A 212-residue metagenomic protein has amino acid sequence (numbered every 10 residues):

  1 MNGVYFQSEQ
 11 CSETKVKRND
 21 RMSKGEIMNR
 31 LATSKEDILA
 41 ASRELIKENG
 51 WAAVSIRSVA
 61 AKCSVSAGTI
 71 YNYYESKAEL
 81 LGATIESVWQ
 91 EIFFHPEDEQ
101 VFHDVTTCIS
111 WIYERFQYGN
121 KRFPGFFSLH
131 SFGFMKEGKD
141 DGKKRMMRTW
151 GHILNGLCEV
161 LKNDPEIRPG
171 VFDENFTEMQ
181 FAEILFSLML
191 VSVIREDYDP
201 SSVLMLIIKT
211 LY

Functional and structural regions predicted by a protein language model:
M1-T33, G170-F172: N-terminal intrinsically disordered/low-complexity leader segments
D37, A41, L45-E79, A83: Helix-turn-helix
A83, E97-R122, E178-A182, L204: Hydrophobic alpha-helical connector segments
E86-I92: Short, basic, alpha-helical segments at the C-terminal edge of helix-turn-helix-like DNA-binding modules
T106-F132, V191-Y198: Helical hydrophobic small-molecule/effector-binding pocket
Q117-G156: Short secondary-structure transition hinges
H130, L185-M189, I207: Short alpha-helical scaffolding segments that buttress acidic/His motifs in well-ordered protein cores
G138-K139, T149-A182, L211-Y212: Hydrophobic alpha-helical bundle segments that form small-molecule/ligand-binding pockets
